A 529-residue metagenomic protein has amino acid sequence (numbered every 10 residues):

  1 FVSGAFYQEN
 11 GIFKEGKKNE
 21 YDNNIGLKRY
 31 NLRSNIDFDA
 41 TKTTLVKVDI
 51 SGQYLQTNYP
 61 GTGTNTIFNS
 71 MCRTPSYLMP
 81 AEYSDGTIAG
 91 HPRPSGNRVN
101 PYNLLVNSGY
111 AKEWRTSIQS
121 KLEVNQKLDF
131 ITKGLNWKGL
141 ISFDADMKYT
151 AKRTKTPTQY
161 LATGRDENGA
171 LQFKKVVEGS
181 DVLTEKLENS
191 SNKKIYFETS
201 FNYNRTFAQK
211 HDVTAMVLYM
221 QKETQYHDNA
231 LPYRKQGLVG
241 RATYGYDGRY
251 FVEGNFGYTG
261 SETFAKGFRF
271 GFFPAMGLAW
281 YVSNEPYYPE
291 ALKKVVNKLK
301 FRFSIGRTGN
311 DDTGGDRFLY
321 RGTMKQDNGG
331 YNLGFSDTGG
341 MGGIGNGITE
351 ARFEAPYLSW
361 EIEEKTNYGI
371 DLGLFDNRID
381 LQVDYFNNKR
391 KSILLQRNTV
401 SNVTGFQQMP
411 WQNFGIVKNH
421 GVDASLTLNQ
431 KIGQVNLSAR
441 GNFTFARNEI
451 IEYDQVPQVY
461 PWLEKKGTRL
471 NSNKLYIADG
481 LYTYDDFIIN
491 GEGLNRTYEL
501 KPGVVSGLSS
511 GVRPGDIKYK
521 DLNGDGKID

Functional and structural regions predicted by a protein language model:
F1-A5, E9-I12, N23-V99, G109-S117 (+8 more regions): Flexible loop and strand-edge segments within Gram-negative outer membrane beta-barrel domains
I12, T43, K127-W137, T150-K152 (+9 more regions): Short loop/turn motifs that connect adjacent beta-strands in outer-membrane beta-barrel proteins
I12-G16, K47-P75, F143-T163, Q221 (+6 more regions): Outer-membrane beta-barrel and related beta-rich outer-membrane complex signature in Gram-negative bacteria
K17-D22, N35, L105-Y110, E123 (+6 more regions): Extracellular loop and loop/strand-boundary signature of outer-membrane beta-barrel proteins
T41, K186-Y196, N204-N328, E361-L374 (+3 more regions): Structural signature of Gram-negative outer-membrane beta-barrels, strongest in the C-terminal barrel of TonB-dependent
T62-G63, D316-L319, K325-Y331, K431-D529: Conserved small-residue
T66-V99, A151-L183, D212-A215, R234 (+4 more regions): Surface-exposed loop/turn segments flanking beta-strands in extracellular/periplasmic regions
P289-I362, R378-D380, D384-V417, D454 (+1 more regions): Solvent-exposed loop/turn elements at secondary-structure boundaries
